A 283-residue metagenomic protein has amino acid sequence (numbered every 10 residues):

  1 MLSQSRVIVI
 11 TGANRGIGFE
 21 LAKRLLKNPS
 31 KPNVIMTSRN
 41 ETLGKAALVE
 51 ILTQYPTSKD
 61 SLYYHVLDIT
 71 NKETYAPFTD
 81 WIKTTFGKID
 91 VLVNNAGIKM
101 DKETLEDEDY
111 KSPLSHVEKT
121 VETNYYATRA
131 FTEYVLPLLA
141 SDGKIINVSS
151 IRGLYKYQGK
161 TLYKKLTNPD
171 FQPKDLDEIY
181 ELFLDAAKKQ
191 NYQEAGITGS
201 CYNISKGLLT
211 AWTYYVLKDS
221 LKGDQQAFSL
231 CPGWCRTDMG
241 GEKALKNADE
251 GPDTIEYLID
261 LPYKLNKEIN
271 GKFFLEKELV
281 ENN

Functional and structural regions predicted by a protein language model:
L2-I35: Canonical Rossmann dinucleotide-binding motif of NAD(H)/NADP(H)-dependent dehydrogenases/reductases, specifically
G44, Y75-T79, G240, L279: A conserved hydrophobic alpha-helix of the Rossmann-fold in NAD(P)-dependent oxidoreductases
I51-E73: Rossmann-fold cofactor-recognition segment
T70-G87: Conserved Rossmann-fold cofactor-binding substructure of NAD(P)-dependent oxidoreductases
N95-E106: Conserved NAD(P)H cofactor-binding loop of Rossmann-fold oxidoreductase domains
I98, D109-E118, S141-L221, C231 (+1 more regions): Catalytic loop of short-chain dehydrogenase/reductase
A130, S229-L230, C235, G241-N283: C-terminal helical subdomain
